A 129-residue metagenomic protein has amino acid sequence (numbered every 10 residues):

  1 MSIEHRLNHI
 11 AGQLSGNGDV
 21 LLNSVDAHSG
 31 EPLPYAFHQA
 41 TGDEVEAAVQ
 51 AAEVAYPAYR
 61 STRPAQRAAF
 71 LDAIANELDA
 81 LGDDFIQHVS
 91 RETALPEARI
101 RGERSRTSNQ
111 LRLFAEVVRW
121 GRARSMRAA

Functional and structural regions predicted by a protein language model:
M1-A129: N-terminal Rossmann-like NAD(P)+-binding subdomain of aldehyde/semialdehyde dehydrogenases
